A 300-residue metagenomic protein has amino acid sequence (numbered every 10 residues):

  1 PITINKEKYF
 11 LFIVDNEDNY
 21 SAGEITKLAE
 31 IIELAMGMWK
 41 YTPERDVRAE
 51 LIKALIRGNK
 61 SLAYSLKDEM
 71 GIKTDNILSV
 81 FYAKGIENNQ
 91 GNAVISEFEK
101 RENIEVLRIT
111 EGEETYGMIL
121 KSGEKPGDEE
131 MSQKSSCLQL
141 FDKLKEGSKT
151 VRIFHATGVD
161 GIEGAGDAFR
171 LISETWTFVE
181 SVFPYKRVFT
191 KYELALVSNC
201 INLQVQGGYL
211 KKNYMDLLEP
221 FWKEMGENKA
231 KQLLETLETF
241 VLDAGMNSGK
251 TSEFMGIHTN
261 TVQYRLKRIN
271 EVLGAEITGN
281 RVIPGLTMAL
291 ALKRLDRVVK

Functional and structural regions predicted by a protein language model:
P1-L11: GAF sensory domains
Y9-N16, F154-H155: Short, well-ordered beta-strand elements
V14-D18, K84-E87: Short, flexible beta-strand-to-coil junctions
E17-L34: Amphipathic alpha-helical "output/dimerization" segments
M38-K300: Cytosolic nucleotide-utilizing catalytic cores of signal-transduction proteins
